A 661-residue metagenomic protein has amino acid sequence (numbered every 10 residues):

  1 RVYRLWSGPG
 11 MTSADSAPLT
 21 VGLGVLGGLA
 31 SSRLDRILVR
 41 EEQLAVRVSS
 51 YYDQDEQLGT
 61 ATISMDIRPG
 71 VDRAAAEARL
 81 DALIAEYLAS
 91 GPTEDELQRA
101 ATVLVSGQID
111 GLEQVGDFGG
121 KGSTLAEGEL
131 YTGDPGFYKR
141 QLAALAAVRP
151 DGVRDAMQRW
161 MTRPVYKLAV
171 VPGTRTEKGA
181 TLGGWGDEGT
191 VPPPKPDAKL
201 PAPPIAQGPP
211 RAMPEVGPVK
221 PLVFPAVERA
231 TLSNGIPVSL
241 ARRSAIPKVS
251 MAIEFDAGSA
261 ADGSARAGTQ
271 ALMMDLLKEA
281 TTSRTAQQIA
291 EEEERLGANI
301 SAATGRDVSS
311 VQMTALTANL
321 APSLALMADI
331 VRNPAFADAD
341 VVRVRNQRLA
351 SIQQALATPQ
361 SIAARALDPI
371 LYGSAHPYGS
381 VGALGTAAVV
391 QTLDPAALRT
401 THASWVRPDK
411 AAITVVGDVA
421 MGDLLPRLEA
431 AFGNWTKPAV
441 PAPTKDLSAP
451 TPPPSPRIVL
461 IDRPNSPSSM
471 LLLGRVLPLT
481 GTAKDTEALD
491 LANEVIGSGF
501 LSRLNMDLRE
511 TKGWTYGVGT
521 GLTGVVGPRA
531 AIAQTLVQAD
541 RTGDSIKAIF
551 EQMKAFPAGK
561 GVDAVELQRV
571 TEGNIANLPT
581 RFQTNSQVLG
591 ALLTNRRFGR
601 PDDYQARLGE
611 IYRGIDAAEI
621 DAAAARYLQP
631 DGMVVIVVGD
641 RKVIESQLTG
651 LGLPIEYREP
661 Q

Functional and structural regions predicted by a protein language model:
R1, I109, K139-E254, T414 (+3 more regions): Proteolytic maturation boundary segments
R1-G10, R36-A147, K167-V171, G179-L182 (+12 more regions): M16 family metallopeptidases and their MPP-like homologs
G22, L272-M273, A492: Active-site His/Glu-centered metal-binding helix of metallohydrolases
V341: Short glycine/Trp-rich loop-beta-loop segment that forms part of the substrate-binding cleft
V390-D394: Short, charged, amphipathic alpha-helices and their helix-cap/turn boundaries
H402: Conserved, carboxylate-rich catalytic/transport cores that coordinate ions
